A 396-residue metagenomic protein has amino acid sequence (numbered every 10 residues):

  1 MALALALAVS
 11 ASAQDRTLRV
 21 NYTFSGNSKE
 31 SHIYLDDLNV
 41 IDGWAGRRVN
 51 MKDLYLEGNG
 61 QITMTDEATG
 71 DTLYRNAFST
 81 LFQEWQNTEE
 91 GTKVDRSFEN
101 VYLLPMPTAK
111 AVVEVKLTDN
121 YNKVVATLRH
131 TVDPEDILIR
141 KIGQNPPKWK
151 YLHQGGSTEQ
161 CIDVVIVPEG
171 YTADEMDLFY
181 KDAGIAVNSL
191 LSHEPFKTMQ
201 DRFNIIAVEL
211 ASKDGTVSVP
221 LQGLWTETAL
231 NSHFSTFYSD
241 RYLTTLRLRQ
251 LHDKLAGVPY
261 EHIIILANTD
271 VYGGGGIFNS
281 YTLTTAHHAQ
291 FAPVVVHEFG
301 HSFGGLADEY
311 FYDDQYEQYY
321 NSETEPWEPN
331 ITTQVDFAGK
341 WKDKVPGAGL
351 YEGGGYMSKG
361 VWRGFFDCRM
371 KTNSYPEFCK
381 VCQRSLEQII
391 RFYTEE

Functional and structural regions predicted by a protein language model:
M1-R16: Bacterial Sec-dependent N-terminal signal peptides
Q14-F24, S28-E30, Y310-E396: Replace "(M1/M4/M9/M12/WLM)" with "(e.g., M1/M4/M8/M9/M12/M26/WLM)" and add "not limited to" to clarify scope
R16-I137: Beta-strand-enriched, solvent-exposed domains that form extended recognition/catalytic surfaces
L138-E194, A207-V217: Fold-level signature of zinc-dependent metallopeptidase catalytic domains
G170-A173, A211-G215, T269-G273, A289-F291 (+2 more regions): Solvent-exposed loop/turn segments at secondary-structure junctions within structured extracellular/periplasmic domains
M176-F179, G274-E298: Short pre-active-site segment immediately N-terminal to the catalytic Zn-binding motif
R202-F278: Active-site-proximal segments of metallohydrolase catalytic domains
F299-Q315: Catalytic Zn2+-binding segment of zinc metalloproteases
